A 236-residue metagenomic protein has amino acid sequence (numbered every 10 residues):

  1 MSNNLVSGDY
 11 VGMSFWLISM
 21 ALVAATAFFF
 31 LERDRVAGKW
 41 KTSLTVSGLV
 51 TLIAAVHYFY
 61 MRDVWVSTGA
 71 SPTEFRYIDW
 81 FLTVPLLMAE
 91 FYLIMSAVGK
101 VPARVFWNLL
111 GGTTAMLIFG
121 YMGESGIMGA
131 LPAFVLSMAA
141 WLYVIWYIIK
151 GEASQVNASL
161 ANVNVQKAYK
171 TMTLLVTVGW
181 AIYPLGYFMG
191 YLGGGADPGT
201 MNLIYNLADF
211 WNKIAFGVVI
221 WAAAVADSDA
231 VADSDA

Functional and structural regions predicted by a protein language model:
M1-L22: Hydrophobic transmembrane alpha-helical segments in integral membrane proteins
A21, S43-M61, G179-M189: Hydrophobic alpha-helical transmembrane segments of multi-pass membrane proteins
A24-F28, A89-E90, F119, A140-V163 (+2 more regions): Alpha-helical transmembrane segments in multipass membrane proteins, preferentially the mid-helix core
T26-E32, I78-L110, T114, Y121-S125: Internal transmembrane alpha-helix with an interfacial aromatic "cap," most often the third helix
G38-G48, V101-F106, Y169-M172: Membrane-interfacial loop-to-transmembrane alpha-helix junctions, especially the N-terminal start
A54-Y77, I118-E124: Helix-loop junctions on the outward
A70, V98-G99, Y121-V135, L142: Membrane-interface helix caps and helix-loop-helix hairpins in membrane proteins
Y147-K150, T171-A236: C-terminal transmembrane-bundle signature of multipass membrane proteins, characterized by strong activation on
